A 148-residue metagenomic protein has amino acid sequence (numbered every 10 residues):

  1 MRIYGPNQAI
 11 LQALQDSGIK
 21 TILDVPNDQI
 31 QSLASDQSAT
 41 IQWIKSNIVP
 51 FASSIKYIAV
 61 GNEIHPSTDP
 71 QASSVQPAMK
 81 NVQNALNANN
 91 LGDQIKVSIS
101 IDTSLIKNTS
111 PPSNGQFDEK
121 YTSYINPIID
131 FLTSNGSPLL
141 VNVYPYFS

Functional and structural regions predicted by a protein language model:
M1, I58, L139: Conserved, mostly hydrophobic/aromatic
M1-P50: N-terminal carbohydrate-binding/catalytic regions of secreted carbohydrate-active enzymes
G5-N7, N27-Q29, I64, I101-L105 (+1 more regions): Active-site-proximal loop/turn and secondary-structure-junction residues that shape catalytic pockets, frequently
S17-T21, S53-K56, L91-I95, N135-S137: Short, well-ordered coil/turn segments that N-cap beta-strands
N27-A34, G61-A72: The substrate-binding groove and active-site-proximal loops of carbohydrate-active enzymes, especially glycoside
A39-N47, Y57, S74, A78-N81: Generic beta-strand or strand-like secondary-structure segments
S46-K56, N62-D69: A short, amphipathic alpha-helix used for macromolecular contacts
Q71-S148: Noncatalytic carbohydrate-binding groove/subsite architecture in carbohydrate-active enzymes
